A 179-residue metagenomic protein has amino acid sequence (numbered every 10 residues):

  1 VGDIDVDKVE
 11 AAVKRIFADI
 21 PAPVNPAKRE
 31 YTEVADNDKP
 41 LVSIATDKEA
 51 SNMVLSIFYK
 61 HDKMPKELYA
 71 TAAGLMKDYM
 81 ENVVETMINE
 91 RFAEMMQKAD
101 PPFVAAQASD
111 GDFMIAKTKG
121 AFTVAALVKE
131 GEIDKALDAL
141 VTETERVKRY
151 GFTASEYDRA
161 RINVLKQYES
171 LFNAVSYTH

Functional and structural regions predicted by a protein language model:
V1, S51-A72, F92-H179: M16 family metallopeptidases and their MPP-like homologs
G2-M53, R159-N173: An aromatic/glycine/proline-enriched structural segment found at the starts of mature extracellular/organellar domains
K77, E81, E85: Long, His/Glu/Asp-enriched segments that create or flank divalent metal/ion-associated functional microenvironments
